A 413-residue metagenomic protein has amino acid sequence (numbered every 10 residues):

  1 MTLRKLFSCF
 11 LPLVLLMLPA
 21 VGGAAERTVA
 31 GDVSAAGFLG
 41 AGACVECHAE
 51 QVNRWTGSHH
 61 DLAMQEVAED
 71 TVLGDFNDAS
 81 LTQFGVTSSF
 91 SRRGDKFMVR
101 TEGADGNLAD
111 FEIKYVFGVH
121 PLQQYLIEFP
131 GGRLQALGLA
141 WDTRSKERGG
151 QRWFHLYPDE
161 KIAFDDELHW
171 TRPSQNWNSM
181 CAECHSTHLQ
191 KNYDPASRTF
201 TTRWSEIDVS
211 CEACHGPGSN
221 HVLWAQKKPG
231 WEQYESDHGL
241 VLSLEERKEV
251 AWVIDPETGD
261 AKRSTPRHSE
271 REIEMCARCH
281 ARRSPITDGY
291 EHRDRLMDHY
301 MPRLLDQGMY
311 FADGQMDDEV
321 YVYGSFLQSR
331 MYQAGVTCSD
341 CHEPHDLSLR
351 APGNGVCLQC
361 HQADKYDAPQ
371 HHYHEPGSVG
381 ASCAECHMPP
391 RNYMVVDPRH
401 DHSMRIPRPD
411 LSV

Functional and structural regions predicted by a protein language model:
M1-K5: N-terminal secretory signal peptides that target proteins for export/translocation
S8-A20: Bacterial N-terminal signal peptides
A20-T28: Signal peptide processing junction and immediate N-terminal pro/mature segment of secreted/exported proteins
R27, G31, G42, E50-G118 (+4 more regions): Primarily the internal scaffold of c-type cytochrome electron-transfer domains, especially repeated/multiheme c-type
Q135, L139-T143: Feature marking long nucleic-acid-engaging regions of large polymerase/nuclease enzymes
T143-R152: Domain-scale recognition of modular recruitment/scaffold domains used in eukaryotic signaling
R148, M180-S186: Long, basic N-terminal domains or extensions that often function in RNA/ssDNA interaction or organelle/cellular
